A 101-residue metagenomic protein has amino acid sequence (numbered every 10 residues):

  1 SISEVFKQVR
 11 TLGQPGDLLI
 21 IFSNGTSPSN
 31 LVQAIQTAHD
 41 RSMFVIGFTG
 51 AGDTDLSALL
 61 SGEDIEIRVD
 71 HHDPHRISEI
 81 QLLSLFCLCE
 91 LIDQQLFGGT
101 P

Functional and structural regions predicted by a protein language model:
S1-G98: Glycine-rich phosphate-binding loops that contact phosphosugars or nucleotide phosphates
